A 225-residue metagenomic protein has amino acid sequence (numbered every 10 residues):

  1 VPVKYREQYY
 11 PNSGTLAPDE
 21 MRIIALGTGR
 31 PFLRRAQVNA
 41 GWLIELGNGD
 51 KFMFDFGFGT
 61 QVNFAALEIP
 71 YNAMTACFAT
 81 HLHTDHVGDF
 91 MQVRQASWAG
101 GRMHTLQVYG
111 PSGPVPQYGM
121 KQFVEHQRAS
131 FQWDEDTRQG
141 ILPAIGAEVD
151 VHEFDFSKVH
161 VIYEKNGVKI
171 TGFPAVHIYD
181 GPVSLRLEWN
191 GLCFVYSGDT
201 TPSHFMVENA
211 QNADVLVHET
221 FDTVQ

Functional and structural regions predicted by a protein language model:
V1-V195: Binuclear metal-dependent hydrolase catalytic cores
S184, N190-V195, T201-Q225: Cap/insert and terminal regions of metallo-dependent hydrolase folds
